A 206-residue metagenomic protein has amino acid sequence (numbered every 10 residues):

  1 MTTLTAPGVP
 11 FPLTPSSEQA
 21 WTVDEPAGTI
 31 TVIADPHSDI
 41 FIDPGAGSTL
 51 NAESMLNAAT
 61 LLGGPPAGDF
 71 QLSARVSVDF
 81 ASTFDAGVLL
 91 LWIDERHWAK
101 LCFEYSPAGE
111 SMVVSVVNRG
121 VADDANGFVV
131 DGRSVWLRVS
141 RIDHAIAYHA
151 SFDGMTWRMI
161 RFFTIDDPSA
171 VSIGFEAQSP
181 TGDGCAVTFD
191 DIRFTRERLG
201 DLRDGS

Functional and structural regions predicted by a protein language model:
M1-S206: Extracellular glycan-recognition regions
